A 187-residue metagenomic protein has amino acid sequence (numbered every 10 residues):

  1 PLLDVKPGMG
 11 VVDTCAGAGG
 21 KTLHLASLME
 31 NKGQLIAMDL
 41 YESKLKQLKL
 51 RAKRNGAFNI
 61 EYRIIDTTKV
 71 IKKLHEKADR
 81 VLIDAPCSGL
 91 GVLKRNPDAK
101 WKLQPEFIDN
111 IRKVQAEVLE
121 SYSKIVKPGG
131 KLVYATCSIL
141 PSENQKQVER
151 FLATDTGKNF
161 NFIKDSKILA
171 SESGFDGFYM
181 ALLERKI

Functional and structural regions predicted by a protein language model:
P1-I187: S-adenosylmethionine
